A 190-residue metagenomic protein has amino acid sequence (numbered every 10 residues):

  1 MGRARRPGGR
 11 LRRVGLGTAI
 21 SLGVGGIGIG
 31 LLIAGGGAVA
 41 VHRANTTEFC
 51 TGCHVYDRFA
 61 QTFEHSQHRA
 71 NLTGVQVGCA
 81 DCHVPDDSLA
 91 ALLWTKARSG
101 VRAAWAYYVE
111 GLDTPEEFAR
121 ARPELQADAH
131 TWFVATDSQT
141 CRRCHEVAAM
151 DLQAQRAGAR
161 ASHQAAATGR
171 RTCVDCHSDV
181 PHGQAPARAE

Functional and structural regions predicted by a protein language model:
G2-E190: Short sequence/structural segments immediately N-terminal
